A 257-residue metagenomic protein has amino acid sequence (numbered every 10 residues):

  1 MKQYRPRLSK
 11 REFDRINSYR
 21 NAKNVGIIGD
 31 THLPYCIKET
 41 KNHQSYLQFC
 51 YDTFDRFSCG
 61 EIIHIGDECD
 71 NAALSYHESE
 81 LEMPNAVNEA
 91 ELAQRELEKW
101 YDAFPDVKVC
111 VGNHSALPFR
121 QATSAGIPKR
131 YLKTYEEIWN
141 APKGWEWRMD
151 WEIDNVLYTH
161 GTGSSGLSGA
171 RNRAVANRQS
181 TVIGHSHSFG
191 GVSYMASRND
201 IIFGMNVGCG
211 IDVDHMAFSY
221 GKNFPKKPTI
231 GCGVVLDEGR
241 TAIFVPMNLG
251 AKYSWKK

Functional and structural regions predicted by a protein language model:
M1-C36: Acidic, histidine-bearing metal-coordination/catalytic regions of metal-dependent phosphoesterases
D14, R148-D154, S193-M195: Short acidic-hydrophobic surface loop/beta-edge motif
S18-N21, F54-S58, Y101-A103, W151-E152 (+2 more regions): Flexible, charged surface loops at secondary-structure boundaries
K23-V25, E61-I63, V156-L157, S180-V182: Structural motif
I28, L33-A141: Core catalytic region of metal-dependent phosphoesterases/phosphodiesterases, especially metallo-beta-lactamase-like
Q44-L47, M247-K257: C-terminal/domain-terminus segments
E136-I153: Short acidic low-complexity segments
N155-L249: Conserved beta-sheet core of the metallophosphoesterase superfamily
